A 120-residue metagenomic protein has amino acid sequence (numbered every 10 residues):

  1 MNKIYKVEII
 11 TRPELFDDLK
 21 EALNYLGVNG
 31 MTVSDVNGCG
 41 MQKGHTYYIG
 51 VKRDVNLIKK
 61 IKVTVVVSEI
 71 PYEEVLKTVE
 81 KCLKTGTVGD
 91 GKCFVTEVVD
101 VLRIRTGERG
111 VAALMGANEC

Functional and structural regions predicted by a protein language model:
M1-C120: Positively charged, small/polar-rich N-terminal and surface patches that mediate targeting and assembly and bind
